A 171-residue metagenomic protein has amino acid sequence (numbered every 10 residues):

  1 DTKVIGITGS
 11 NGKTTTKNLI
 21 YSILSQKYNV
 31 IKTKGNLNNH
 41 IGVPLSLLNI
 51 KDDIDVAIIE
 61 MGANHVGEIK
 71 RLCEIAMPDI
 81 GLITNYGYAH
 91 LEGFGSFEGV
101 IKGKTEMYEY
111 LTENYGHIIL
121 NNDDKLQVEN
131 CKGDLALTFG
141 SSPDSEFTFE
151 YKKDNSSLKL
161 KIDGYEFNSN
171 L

Functional and structural regions predicted by a protein language model:
D1-N36: Walker A (P-loop) phosphate-binding motif
D1-V4, I58-H65, F139-P143: Short, mixed-charge, low-aromatic patches
D1-V4, K34, I54, H65 (+2 more regions): A residue-level detector for conformationally permissive "hinge/kink" positions
T2, L82-L171: Acidic, Mg2+-coordinating active-site environments of NTP-dependent enzymes
N11, L37, H65, P143-S145: Residue-level detector of flexible, active-site-proximal loop/helix-junction positions within diverse enzyme catalytic
S22-E106, E113, L120-N121: ATP-dependent carboxylate-amine ligase catalytic core
